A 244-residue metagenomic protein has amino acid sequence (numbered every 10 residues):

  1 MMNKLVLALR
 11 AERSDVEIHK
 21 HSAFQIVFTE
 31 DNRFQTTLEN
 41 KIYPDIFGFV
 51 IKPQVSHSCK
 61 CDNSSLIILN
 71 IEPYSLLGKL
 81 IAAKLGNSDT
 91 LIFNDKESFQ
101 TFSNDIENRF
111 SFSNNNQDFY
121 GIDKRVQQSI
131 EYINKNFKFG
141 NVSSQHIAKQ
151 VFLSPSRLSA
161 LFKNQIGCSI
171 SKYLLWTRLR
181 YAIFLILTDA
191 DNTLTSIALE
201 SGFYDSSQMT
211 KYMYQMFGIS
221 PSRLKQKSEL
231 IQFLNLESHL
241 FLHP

Functional and structural regions predicted by a protein language model:
M1-G86: N-terminal regulatory/effector-sensing and dimerization cores that precede helix-turn-helix DNA-binding domains
A11-I18, F203-E229, P244: Helix-turn-helix/homeodomain-like alpha-helical modules used for DNA recognition and transcription-factor dimerization
E30-R33, I130, Q145-H146, I197-A198: Short, contiguous, well-ordered secondary-structure segments
S58-Y132, G140: Compact structured core domains
G78-L80, Y173, L224: Residues that scaffold the ATP/ADP-binding catalytic core of kinase and kinase-like folds
S111-N114, S129-V142, F162, I166 (+3 more regions): Basic, amphipathic alpha-helical hairpins
Q145-T177, A198-S220: Basic/polar phosphate-binding segments, predominantly the helix-turn-helix DNA-binding elements of transcriptional
N164-Y204, Q226-P244: Terminal helix-turn-helix DNA-binding modules in bacterial transcription factors
